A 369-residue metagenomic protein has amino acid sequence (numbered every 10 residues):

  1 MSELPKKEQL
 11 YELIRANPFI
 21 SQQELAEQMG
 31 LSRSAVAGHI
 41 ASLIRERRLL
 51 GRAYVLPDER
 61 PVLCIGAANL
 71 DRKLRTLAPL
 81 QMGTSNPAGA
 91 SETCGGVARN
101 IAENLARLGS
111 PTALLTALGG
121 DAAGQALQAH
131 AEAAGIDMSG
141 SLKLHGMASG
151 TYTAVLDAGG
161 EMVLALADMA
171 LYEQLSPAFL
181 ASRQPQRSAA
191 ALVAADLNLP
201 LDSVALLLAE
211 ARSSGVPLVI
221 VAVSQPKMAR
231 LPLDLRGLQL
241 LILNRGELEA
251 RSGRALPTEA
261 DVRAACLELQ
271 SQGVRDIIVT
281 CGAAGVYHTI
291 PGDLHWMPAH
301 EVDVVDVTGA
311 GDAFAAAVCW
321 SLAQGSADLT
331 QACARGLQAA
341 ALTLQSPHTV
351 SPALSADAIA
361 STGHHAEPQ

Functional and structural regions predicted by a protein language model:
S2-Q22, Q28-P57, E259-Q369: Conserved phosphate-binding/catalytic region of the ribokinase-like
L4-R15, I20-Q28, S32-L115, A122-A126 (+1 more regions): Glycine-rich phosphate/adenosyl-contacting loop at the front of the ribokinase-like
R45-R48, E173-A178, I220-P226: Short gly/ser/thr-rich secondary-structure transition/capping motifs
D58-E59, L70, L77, M82-A88 (+2 more regions): Conserved N-terminal subdomain of the carbohydrate kinase-like
L105, N244, G311: Short, conserved phosphate/pyrophosphate- and ester-handling motifs at nucleotide-, phospho-/glycolipid
A106, E132, R212, Q270: Anion (oxyanion) recognition and catalysis
P111-T112, M138-S139, L218, I277 (+1 more regions): Hydrophobic anchor at the start of a short beta-strand that flanks the dinucleotide cofactor-binding loop
L192-A264, A284-V286: Conserved beta-alpha-beta core of the PfkB/ribokinase-like small-molecule kinase fold
